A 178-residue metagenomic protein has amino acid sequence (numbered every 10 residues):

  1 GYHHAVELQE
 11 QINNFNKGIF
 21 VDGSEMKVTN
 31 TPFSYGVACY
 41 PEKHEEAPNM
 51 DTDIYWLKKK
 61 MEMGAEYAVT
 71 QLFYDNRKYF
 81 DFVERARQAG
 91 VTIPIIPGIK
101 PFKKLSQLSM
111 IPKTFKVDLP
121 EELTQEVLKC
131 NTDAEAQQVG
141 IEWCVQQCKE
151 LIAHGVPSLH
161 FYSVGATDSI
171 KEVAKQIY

Functional and structural regions predicted by a protein language model:
H3-P32, V37-E46, D53, E84 (+3 more regions): Active-site pocket-lining/capping segments in soluble small-molecule metabolic enzymes
E46-M63: Active-site glycine-rich loop that binds ribose-phosphate moieties when present
K60, G64, P97, L159: Conserved, mostly hydrophobic/aromatic
A65-E66, V91, V156: A structural motif
E66-D75, H160-S163: Catalytic beta/alpha-barrel core
A134-Y178: C-terminal extensions of enzymes
